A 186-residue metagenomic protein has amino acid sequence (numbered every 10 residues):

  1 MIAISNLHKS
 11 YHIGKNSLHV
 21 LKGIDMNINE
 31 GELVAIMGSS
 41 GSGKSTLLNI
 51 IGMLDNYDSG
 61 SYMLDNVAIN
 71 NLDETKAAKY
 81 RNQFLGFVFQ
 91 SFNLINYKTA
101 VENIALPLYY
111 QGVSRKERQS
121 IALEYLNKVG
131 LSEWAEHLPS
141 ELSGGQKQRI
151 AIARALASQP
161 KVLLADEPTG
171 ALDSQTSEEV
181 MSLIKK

Functional and structural regions predicted by a protein language model:
I2-K186: ABC family nucleotide-binding domain
